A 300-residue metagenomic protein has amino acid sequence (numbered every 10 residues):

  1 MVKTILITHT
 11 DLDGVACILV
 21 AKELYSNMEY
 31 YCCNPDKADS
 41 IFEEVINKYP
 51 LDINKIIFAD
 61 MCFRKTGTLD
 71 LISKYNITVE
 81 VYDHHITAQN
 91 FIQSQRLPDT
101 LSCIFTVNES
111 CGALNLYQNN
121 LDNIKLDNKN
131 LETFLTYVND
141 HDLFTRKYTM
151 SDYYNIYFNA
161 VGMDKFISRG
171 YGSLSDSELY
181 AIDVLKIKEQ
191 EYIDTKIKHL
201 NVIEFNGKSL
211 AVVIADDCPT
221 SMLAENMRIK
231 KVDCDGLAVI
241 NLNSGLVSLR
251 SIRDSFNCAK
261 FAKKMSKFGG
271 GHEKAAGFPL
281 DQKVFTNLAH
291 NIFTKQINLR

Functional and structural regions predicted by a protein language model:
M1-N155, I187-R300: Replace "Mg2+/Mn2+-dependent" with "divalent metal-dependent
I156-V161: Amphipathic alpha-helical interface segments
G162-K188: Long, charge-rich alpha-helical interaction segments
